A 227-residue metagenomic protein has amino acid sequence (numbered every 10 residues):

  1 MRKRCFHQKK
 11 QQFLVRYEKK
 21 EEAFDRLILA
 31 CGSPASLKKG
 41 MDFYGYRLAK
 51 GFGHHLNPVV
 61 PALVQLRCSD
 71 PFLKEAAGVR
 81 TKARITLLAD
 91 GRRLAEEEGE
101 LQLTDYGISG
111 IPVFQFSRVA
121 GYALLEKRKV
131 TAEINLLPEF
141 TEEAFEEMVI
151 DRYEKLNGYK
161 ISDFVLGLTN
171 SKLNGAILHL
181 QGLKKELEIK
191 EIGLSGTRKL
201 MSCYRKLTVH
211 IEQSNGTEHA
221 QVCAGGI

Functional and structural regions predicted by a protein language model:
M1, N174-I227: A glycine-rich dinucleotide-binding beta-alpha-beta segment and adjacent secondary-structure elements that constitute
M1-Q12: A conserved short coil-to-beta-strand element within the FAD-binding core of flavoproteins
L14, R26, A30-K38, L180-I189: Helix-loop-beta segment of a Rossmann-like dinucleotide-binding subdomain
V15-E18, L87: Short beta-strand segments that buttress and anchor functional surface loops
E21-G40, A49-K50, L101-Y106: Short hydrophobic core segments
L29, L56-V59, Q213: General beta-strand structural signal in soluble alpha/beta enzymes
L37-L63, Y122-E126: Central helical "cap/lid" subdomain
H55-P58, R67-E191: An anion/pyrophosphate-binding glycine-rich loop and adjacent beta-alpha core in soluble alpha-beta enzymes
